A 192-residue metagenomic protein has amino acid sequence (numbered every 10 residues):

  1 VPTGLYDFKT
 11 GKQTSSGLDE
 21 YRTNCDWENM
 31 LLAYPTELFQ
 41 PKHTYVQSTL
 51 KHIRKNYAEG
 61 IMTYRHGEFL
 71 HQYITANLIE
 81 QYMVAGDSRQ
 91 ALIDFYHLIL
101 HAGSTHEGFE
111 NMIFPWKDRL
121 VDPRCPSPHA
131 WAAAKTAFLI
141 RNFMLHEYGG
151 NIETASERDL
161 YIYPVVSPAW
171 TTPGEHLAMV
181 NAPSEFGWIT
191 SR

Functional and structural regions predicted by a protein language model:
V1, E28-K42, N77-S88, L139-G150: Well-ordered alpha-helical scaffold segments within catalytic/enzyme domains
V1, V46, L70, V84 (+3 more regions): Extended aliphatic helical segments
V1-Y73, I93-K117: Extended glycan-interaction surfaces of carbohydrate-active proteins
G17-Y21, Y64-E68, L78-E80, P126-S127 (+2 more regions): Generic recognition of flexible, low-complexity loop/linker segments
T23-W27, F69-N77, G86, P128-K135: Aromatic- and histidine-enriched alpha-helix N-cap/loop-to-helix transition segments that scaffold the rims
R89-R192: Non-catalytic C-terminal accessory modules of carbohydrate-active enzymes
